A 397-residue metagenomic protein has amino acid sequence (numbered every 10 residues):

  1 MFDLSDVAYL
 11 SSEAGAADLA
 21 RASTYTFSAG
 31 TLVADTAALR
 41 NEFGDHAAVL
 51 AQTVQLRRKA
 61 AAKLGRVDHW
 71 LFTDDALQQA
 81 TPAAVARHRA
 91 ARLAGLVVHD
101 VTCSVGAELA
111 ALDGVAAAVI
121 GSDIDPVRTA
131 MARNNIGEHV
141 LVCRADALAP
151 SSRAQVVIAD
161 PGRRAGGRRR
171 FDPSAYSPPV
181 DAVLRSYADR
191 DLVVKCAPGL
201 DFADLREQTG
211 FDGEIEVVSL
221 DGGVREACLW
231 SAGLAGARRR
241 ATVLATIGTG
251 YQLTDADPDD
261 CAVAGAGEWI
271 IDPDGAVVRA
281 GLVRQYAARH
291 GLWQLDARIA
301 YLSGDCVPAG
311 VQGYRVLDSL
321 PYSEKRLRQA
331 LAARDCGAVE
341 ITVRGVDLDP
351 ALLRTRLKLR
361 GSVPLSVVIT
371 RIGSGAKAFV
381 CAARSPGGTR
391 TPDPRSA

Functional and structural regions predicted by a protein language model:
M1-A397: SAM-dependent transferase fold signal centered on methyltransferase-like domains, encompassing both Class I
